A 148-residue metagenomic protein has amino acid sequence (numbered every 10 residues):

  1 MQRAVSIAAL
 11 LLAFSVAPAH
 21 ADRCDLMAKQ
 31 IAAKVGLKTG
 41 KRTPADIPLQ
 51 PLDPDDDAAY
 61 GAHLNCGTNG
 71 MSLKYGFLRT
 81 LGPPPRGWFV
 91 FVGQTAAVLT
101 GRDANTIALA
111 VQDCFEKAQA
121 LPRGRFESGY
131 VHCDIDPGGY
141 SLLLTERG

Functional and structural regions predicted by a protein language model:
M1-I7: Bacterial N-terminal signal peptides that target proteins for export
A17-A21: Sec/Tat signal peptide C-region and signal peptidase I cleavage site
D22-T68: N-terminal secretory signal peptides
K29-I31, S72, A120, G139-Y140: Secreted/processed peptides and extracellular or luminal domains of membrane proteins
G40-L49, G101-V131: Short glycine-rich, low-complexity/disordered patches
D57-L73, E127-I135: Broad, structure-driven detector of short, well-ordered beta-strand segments within folded domains
A62, C66-A118: Long, charged/polar, surface-exposed segments that mediate recognition or autoinhibition
P122-R147: Short, exposed beta-strand-loop hairpins at the edges of beta-sheets in extracellular/periplasmic proteins
